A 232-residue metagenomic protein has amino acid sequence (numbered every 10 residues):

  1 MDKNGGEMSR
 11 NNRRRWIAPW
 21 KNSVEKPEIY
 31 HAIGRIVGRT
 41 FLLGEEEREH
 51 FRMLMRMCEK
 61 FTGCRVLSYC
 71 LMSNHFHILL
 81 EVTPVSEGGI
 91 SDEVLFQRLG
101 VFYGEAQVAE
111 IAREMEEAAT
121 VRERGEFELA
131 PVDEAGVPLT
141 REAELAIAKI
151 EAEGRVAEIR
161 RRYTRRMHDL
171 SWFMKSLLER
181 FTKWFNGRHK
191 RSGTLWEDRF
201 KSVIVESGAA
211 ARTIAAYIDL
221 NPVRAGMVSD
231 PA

Functional and structural regions predicted by a protein language model:
M1-A232: Short catalytic/metal-binding and nucleic-acid-binding patches
